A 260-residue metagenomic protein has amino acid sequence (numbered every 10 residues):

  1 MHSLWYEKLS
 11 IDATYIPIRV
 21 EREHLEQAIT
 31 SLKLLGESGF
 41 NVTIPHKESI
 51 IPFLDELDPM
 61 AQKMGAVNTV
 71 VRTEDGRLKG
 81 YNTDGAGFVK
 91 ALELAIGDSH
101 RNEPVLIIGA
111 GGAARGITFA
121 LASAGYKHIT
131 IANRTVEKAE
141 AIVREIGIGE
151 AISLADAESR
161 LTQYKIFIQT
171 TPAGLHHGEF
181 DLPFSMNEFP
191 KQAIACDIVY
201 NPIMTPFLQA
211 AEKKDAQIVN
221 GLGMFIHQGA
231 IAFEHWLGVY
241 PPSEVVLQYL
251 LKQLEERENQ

Functional and structural regions predicted by a protein language model:
M1-I96, M204: Phosphate/diphosphate ligand-binding glycine-rich loop within oxidoreductases
I16, I129-T130, V219: Conserved beta-strand positions in the Rossmann-like core of class I SAM-dependent methyltransferases
S38, I44-S49, G111-A113, P172-L175 (+1 more regions): Short glycine-rich anion-binding loops that position phosphate/pyrophosphate groups of nucleotides and phosphorylated
G80-G85, L92, I96, R101-Y126 (+1 more regions): Glycine-rich adenosine-cofactor-binding loop
N102, I194, I198-Q260: Adenosine-phosphate binding glycine-rich loop
S123-H128, K214-Q217: Conserved S-adenosyl-L-methionine
Y126-I146: NAD(P)-binding Rossmann-fold cofactor-contacting core
G149-I218: Rossmann-like adenosine-cofactor binding region
